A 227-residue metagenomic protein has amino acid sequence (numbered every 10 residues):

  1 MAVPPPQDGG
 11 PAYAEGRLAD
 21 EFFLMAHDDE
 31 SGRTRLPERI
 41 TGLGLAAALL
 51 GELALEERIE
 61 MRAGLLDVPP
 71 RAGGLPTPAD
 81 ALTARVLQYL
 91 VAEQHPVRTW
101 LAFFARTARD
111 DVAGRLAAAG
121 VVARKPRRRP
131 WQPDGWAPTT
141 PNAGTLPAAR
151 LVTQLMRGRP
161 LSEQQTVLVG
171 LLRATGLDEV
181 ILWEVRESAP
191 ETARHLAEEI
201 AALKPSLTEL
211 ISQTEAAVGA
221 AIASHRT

Functional and structural regions predicted by a protein language model:
M1-A105, V218-T227: Short, amphipathic alpha-helical interface elements at domain boundaries that mediate macromolecular binding
L55, A117-A118: Short, well-ordered loop/turn elements at secondary-structure boundaries
I59, V121-V122: Short hydrophobic beta-strand motif reused across regulatory alpha/beta modules
G64-P69, R128-G135: Short linear loop/turn motifs
G73-D111, A118, Q132-G170, A174 (+1 more regions): Short, amphipathic alpha-helical interaction segments positioned at domain boundaries
R115, P126-R127: Membrane-proximal, non-transmembrane interface segments of integral membrane proteins
P138-T227: Glycine-rich, aromatic-bearing surface loops/beta-hairpins
